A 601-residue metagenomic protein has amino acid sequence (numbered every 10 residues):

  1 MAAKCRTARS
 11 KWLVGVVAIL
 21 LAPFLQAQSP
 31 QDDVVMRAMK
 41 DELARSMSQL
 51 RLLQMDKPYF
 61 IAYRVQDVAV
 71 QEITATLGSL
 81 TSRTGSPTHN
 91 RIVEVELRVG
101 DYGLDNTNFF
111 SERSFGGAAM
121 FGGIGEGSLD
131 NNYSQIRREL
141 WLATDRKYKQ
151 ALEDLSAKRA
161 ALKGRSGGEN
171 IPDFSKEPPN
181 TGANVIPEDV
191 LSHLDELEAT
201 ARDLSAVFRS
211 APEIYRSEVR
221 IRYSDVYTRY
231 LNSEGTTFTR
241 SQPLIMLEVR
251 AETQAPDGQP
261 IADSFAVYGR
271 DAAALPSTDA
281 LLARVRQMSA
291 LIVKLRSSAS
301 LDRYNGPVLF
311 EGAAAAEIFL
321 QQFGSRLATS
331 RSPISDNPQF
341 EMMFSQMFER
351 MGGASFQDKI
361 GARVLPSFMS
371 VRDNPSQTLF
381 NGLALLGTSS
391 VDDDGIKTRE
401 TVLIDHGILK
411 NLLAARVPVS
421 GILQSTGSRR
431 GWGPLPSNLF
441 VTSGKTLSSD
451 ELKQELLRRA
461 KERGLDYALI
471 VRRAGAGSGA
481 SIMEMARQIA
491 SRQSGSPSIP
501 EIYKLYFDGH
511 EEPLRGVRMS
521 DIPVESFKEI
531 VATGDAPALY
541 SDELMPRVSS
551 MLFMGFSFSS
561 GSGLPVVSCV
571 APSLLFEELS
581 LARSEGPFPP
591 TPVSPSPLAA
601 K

Functional and structural regions predicted by a protein language model:
M1-S10: N-terminal secretory signal peptides that target proteins for export/translocation
K11-F24: Bacterial N-terminal signal peptides
Q28-A69, S79-E94, M120-R220, P276-R296: Alpha/propeptide regions of enzymes that mature by internal proteolysis
L53-H89, E218-F238, Y467-S498: Structured beta-strand/loop patches that form or line metal/cofactor-binding pockets in enzymes
Q54-K57, A161-S166, I214-V219, K294-P307 (+3 more regions): Flexible, glycine/charged-enriched surface loops at secondary-structure junctions
F115-A160, Q242-P338, M342-E349, N411 (+1 more regions): Internal alpha/beta scaffold segment
S175-P276, E311, S332-A362, F368: Extended amphipathic alpha-helical scaffolds
Q339-K601: Dual-mode signal for accessory low-complexity, basic/Gly-rich regions
